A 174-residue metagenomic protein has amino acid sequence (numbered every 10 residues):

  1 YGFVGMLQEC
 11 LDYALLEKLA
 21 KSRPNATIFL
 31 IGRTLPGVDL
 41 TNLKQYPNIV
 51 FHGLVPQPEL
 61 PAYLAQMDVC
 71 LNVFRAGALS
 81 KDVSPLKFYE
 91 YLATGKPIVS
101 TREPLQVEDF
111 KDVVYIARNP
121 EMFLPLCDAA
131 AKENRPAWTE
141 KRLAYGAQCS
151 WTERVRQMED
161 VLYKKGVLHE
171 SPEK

Functional and structural regions predicted by a protein language model:
Y1-L11, L16, A20, I28-I31: Conserved donor-binding/catalytic core segment of Leloir-type glycosyltransferases
F3-Q8, R33, G53-L54, Q148-W151: Conserved donor-binding loops in enzymes that form glycosidic bonds
L11, P58, A62-Y63, N72-L92 (+1 more regions): Nucleotide-sugar-dependent
G32-V38, S100-L105: Short, polar loop motifs at secondary-structure junctions
V38-A62: Nucleotide-activated donor-binding/catalytic signature segment of Leloir-type glycosyltransferases, i.e., the conserved
M67: An anion/phosphate-binding loop that grips the pyrophosphate of nucleotide cofactors and donors
V107-A129: Change "using UDP/GDP/dTDP sugars" to "using nucleotide sugars
R135-Y163: A charged, aromatic-enriched C-terminal amphipathic alpha-helix characteristic of glycosyltransferases across folds
